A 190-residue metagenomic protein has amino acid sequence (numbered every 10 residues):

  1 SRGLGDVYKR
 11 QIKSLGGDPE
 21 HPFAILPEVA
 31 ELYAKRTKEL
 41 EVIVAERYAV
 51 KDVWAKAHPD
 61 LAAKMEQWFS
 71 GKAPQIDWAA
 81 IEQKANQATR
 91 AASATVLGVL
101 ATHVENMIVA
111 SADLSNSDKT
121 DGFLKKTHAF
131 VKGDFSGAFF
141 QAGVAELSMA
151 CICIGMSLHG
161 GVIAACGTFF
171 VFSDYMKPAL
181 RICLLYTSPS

Functional and structural regions predicted by a protein language model:
R2-Q11, Y186-S190: Conserved small/polar residues in nucleotide/adenosyl-binding loops
L15-P19: Conserved phosphoryl-transfer catalytic core
E20-A24, I163-C166: Acidic/polar loop patches that form or flank catalytic/metal-binding clefts of enzymes that bind anionic ligands
I25-E31: Short linear loop/turn motifs
A30, R36-S188: Thiamine diphosphate
